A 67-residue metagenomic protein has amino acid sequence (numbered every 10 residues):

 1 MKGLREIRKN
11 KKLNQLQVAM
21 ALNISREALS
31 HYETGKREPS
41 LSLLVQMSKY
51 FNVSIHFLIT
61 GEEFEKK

Functional and structural regions predicted by a protein language model:
K2-A21: Short basic helix-loop element that most often maps to the first helix and adjoining turn of HTH DNA-binding modules
L4, V18-A19, L29-Y32, L58: Conserved hydrophobic/aromatic packing and binding residues within compact polymer-binding modules
E6, N10, F57-K67: Short, charged recognition helix plus adjacent turn of helix-turn-helix-like nucleic-acid-binding domains
N23, S42-F57: DNA major-groove recognition helix of helix-turn-helix/homeodomain DNA-binding modules
I24-E38: Recognition helix of helix-turn-helix/homeodomain-like DNA-binding domains that insert into the DNA major groove
K36-K49, E62-E65: Short, basic-rich loop-to-helix N-cap that marks the start of a DNA-contacting helix
